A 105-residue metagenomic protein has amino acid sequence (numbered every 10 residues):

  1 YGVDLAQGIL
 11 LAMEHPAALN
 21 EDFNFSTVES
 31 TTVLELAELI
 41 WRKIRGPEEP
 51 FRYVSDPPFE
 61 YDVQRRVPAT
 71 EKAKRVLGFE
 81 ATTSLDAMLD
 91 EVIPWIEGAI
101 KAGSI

Functional and structural regions predicted by a protein language model:
Y1-I105: C-terminal substrate-binding subdomain of Rossmann-fold SDR/epimerase-dehydratase oxidoreductases
